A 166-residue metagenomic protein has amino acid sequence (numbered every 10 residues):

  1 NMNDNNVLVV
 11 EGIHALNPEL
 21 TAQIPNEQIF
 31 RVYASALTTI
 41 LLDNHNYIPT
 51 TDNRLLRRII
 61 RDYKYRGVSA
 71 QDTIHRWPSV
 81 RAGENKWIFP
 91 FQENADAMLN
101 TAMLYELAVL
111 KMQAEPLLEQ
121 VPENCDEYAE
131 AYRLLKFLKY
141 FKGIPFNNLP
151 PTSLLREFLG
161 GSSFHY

Functional and structural regions predicted by a protein language model:
D4-L8, F30: Loop/turn-to-beta-strand initiation segments
V9-G12, A95: Conserved RecA-like P-loop NTPase ATPase core
E11-H14, S35-L37: A short beta-strand-to-loop transition that corresponds to the Sensor-1 phosphate-sensing loop of AAA+ P-loop ATPases
L16-P18: Short, well-ordered alpha-helical microsegments
T21-Y166: Conserved NTP phosphate-binding and transfer environment spanning the P-loop NTPase/kinase superfamily
